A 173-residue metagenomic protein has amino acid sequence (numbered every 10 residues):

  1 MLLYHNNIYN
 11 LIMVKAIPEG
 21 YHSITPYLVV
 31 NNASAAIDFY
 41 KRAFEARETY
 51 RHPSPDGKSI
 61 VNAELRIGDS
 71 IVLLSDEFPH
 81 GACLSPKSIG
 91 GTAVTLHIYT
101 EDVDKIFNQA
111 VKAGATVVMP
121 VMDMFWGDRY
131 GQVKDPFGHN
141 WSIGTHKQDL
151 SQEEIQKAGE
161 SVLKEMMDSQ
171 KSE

Functional and structural regions predicted by a protein language model:
M1-I12: Short, Lys/Arg-enriched N-terminal segments with co-localized hydrophobic residues within the first ~10-30 amino acids
I12-Y27, I37-D38, F44-K134, T145-E173: Vicinal oxygen chelate
P136-W141: Short, glycine-anchored, charge-dense loop/turn motifs used at functional sites
